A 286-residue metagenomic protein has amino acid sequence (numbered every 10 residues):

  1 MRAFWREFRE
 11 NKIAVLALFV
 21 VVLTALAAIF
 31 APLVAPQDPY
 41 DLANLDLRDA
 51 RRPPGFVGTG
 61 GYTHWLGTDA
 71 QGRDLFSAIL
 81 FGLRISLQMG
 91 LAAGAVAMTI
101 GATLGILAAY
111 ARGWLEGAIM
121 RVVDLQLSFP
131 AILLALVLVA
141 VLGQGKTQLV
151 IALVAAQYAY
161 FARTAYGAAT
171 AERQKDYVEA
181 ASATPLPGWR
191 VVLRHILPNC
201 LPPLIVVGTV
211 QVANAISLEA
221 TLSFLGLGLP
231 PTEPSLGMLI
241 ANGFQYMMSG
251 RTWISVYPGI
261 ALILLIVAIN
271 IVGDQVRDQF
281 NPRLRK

Functional and structural regions predicted by a protein language model:
M1, N44, T59-G61, Q144 (+2 more regions): Short, solvent-exposed coil/turn segments
M1-Y40, V122, C200: N-terminal signal-anchor/first transmembrane alpha helix
F4, Y62-H64, L138: Residues marking the start of alpha-helices
E7, A50, H64-W65, D74 (+1 more regions): Conserved beta-strand positions that form and line the central face of beta-propeller blades
K12-V15, W65, L265: Aromatic-acidic/polar surface patches that form glycan- and anion
F19, A27-T68, G226-P234: Hydrophobic alpha-helical transmembrane segments of membrane transport/permease proteins and related membrane-embedded
T68-K286: Alpha-helical transmembrane segments of integral membrane proteins, especially multi-pass inner/plasma-membrane
